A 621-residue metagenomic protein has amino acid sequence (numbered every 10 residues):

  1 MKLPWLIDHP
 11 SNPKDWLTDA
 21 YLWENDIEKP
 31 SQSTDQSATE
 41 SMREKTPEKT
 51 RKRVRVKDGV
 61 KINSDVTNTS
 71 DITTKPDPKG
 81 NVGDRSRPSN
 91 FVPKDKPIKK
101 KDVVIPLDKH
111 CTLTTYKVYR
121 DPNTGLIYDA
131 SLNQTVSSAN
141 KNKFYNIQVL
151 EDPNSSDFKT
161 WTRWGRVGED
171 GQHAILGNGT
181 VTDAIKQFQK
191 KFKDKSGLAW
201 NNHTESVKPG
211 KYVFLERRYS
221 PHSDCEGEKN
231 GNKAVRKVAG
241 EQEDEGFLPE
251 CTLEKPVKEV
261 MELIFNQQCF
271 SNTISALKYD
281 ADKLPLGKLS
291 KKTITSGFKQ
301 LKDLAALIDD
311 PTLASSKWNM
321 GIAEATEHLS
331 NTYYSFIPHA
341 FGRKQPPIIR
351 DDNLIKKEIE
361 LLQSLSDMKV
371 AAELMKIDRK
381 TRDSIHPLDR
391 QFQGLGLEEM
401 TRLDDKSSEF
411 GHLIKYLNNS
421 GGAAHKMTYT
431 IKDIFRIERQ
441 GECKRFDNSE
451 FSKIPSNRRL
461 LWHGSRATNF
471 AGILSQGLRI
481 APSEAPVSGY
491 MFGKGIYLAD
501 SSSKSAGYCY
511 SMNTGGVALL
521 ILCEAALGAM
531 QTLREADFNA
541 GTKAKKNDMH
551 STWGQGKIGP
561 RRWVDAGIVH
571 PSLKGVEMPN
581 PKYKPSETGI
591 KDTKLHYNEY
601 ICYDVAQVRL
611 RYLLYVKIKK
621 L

Functional and structural regions predicted by a protein language model:
M1-D35, T39: BRCT (BRCA1 C-terminal) phosphopeptide-binding modules in DNA damage response/checkpoint, repair, replication
D15-L17, Y21-L22, P30, R53 (+12 more regions): Segments that shape or occlude catalytic/ligand-binding pockets
S31-S41, T46, S64-T73: Intrinsically disordered, low-complexity serine/threonine-rich segments
A38-E44, E48, L215, Y219-T312 (+1 more regions): Conserved NAD+-utilizing ADP-ribose enzyme module
I127-G177: Canonical SH2 domain fold
A139, H173-T180, L286-L289, S296 (+5 more regions): Short amphipathic alpha-helical molecular recognition features
W161-D170, K193-G227: DNA- and nucleic-acid-binding/regulatory domain cores of transcription factors and nucleic-acid enzymes
V207-L413: Long, compositionally biased non-active-site segments enriched in small/hydrophobic residues and glycine
